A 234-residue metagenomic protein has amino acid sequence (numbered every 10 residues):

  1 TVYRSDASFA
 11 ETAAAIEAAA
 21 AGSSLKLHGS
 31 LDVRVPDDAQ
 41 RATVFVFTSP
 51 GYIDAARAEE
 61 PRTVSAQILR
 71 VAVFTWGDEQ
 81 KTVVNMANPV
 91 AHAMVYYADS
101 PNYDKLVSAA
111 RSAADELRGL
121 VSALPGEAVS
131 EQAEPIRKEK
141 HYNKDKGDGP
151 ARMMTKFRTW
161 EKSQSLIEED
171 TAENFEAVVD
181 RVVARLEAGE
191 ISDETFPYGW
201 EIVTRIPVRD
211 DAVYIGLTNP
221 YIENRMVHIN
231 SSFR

Functional and structural regions predicted by a protein language model:
T1-A39, Y96-A98, N102, S122-A212 (+1 more regions): Terminal, regulation- and interaction-focused segments at domain boundaries
Y3, R41-S49, A55-S65, R205-P220: Compact, glycine-rich, soluble single-domain proteins
V33-V35, G51-Y52, V90-H92, Y221: Solvent-exposed loop/turn segments at secondary-structure junctions within structured extracellular/periplasmic domains
P61-Y103: Acidic/His-rich structured neighborhood in mature extracellular/periplasmic domains
V84, S108, G119-S122, G126: Internal, well-ordered alpha/beta segment that forms a basic, Gly-enriched binding/recognition surface
A91-A93, N102-A114, R118: Hydrophobic, ordered structural segments
V107-A113, F175-R185, S232-R234: Well-ordered, non-membrane alpha-helical segments in soluble/globular domains
Y221-F233: Preference for solvent-exposed, low-hydrophobicity sequence contexts
